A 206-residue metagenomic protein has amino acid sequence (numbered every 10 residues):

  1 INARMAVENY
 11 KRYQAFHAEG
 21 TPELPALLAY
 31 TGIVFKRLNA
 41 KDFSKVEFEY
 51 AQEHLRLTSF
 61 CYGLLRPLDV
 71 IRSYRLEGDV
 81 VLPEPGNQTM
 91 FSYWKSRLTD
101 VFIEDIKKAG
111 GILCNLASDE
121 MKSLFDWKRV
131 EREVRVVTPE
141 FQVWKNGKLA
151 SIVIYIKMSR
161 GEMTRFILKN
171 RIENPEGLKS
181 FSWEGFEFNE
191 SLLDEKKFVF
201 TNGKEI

Functional and structural regions predicted by a protein language model:
I1-D42: Active-site helix-to-loop segments that bind/position phosphate- or nucleotide-bearing substrates and donors across
A40-D194, V199-I206: Internal, well-folded beta-alpha domain core
